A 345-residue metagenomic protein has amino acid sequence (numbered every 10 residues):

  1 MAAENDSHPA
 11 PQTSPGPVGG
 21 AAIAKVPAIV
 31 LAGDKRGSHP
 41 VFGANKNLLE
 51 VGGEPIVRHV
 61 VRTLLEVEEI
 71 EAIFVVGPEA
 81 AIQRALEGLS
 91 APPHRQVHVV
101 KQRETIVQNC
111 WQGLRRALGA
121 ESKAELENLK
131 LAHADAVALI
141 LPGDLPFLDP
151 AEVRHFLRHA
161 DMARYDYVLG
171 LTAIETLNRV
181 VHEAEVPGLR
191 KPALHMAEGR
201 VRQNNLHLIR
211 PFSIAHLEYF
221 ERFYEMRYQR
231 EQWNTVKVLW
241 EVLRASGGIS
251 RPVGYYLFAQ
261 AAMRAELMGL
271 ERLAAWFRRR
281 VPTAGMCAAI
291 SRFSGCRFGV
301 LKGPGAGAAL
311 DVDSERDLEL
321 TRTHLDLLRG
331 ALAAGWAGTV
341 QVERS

Functional and structural regions predicted by a protein language model:
M1-F42: N-terminal nucleotide-binding beta1-loop-alpha1 segment
K25-V30, V57, A72-I73: Hydrophobic targeting segments
E54-E69: A short, N-terminal amphipathic alpha-helix
E68-Q96: Acidic donor-binding segment of Leloir-type glycosyltransferases
E87-V137, F147-L148, R154-H155: Short phosphate-binding loop-to-helix
L141-G143: Active-site acidic Asp-centered loop
D149-R292, G303-A306: Conserved core of the sugar-phosphate nucleotidyltransferase
A284-A331: ATP/nucleoside-binding phosphotransfer catalytic cores, i.e., glycine-rich phosphate-binding loops
